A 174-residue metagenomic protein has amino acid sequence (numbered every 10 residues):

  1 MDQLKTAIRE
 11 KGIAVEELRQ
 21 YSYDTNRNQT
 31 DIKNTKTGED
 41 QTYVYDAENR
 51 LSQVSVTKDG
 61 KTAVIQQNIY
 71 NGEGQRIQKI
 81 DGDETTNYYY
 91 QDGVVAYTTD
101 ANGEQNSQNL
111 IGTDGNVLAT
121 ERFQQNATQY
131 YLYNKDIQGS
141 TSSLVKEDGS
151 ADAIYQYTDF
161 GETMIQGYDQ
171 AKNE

Functional and structural regions predicted by a protein language model:
M1-A7, Y23-D31, Y45-V54, I69-Q78 (+4 more regions): A short glycine-rich beta-turn/N-cap micro-motif
A7-A14: Short, solvent-exposed loop/edge segments of extracellular or virion-exposed proteins
V15-E17, T37-E39, T62-V64, D83-E84 (+4 more regions): Short, small/polar residue-rich loop motifs at catalytic or cofactor-binding pockets
Q20-S22, D40-V44, I65-I69, T86-N87 (+3 more regions): Short, surface-exposed charged micro-motifs
L51-Q53, T57, N173-E174: Blade-edge beta-strand/turn elements of extracellular beta-propeller and related beta-sheet repeat scaffolds
T99, Q105-S107: Glycan-recognition/cleft segments
F123-E174: A motif-centric feature for acidic-aromatic and gly/ser/thr-rich catalytic loops and repeats
